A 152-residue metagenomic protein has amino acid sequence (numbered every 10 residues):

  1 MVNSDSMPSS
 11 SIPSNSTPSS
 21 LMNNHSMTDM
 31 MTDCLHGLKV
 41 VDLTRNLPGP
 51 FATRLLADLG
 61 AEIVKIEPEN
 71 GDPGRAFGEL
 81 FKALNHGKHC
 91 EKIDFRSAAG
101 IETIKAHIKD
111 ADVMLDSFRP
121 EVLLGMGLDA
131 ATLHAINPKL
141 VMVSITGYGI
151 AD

Functional and structural regions predicted by a protein language model:
V2-D5, N24-D152: N-terminal helix-loop segment corresponding to the beta1-alpha1 unit of nucleotide/adenylate-binding folds
S6-T17, L21-M22: Long, intrinsically disordered low-complexity tandem-repeat segments
